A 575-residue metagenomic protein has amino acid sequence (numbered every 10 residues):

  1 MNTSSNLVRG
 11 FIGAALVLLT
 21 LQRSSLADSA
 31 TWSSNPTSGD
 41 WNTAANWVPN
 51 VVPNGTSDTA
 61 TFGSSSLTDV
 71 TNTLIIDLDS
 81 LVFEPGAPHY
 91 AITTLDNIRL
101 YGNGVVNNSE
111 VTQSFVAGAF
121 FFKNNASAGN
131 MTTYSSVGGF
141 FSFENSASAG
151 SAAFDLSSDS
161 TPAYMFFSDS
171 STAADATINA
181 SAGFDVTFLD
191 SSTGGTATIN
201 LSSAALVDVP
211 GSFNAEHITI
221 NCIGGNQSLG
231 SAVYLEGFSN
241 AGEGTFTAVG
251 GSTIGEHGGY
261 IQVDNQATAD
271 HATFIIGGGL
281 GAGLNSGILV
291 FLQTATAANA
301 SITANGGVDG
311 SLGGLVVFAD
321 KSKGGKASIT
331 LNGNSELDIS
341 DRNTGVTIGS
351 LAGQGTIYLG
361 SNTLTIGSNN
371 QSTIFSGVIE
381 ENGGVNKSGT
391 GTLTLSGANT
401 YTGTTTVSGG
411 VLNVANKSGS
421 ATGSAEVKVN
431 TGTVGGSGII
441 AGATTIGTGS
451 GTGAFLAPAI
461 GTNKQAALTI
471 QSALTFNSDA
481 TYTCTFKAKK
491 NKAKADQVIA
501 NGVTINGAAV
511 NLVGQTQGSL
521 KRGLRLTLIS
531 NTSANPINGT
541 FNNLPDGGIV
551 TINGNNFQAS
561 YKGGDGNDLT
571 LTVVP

Functional and structural regions predicted by a protein language model:
N2-A60, G251, N332-N334, S340-N343 (+5 more regions): Extracellular/surface-exposed low-complexity segments
S29-W41, P49, L95-S202, P210-I329 (+2 more regions): Extracellular repeat-rich scaffold modules on cell surfaces
S33, V52-S66, F83-E84, N413-A415 (+2 more regions): Glycine-rich repeat segments that build the extracellular carbohydrate-interaction surface of secreted and virion
P36, S64-D79, Y401, I439-A441: N-terminal extracellular ligand-recognition/capping segment immediately after the signal peptide
L78-F122, N362-G367, T452-L474, Y482 (+1 more regions): Extracellular beta-helix/beta-solenoid repeat scaffolds
V82, I275-G278, T303, T392-T394 (+7 more regions): A structural signal for beta-strand register positions
F291, T365-I366, V385, T422 (+1 more regions): Extracellular beta-strand/loop-rich repeat segments of large surface/secreted proteins
